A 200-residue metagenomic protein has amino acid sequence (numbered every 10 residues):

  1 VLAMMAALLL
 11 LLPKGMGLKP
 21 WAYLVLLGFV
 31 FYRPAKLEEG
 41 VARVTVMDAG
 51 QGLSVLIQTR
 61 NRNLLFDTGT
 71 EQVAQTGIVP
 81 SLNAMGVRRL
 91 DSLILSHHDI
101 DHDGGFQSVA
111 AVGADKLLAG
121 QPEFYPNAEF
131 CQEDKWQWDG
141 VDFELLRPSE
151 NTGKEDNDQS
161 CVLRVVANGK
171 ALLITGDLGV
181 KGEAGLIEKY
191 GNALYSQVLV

Functional and structural regions predicted by a protein language model:
V1-V200: Non-globular, low-confidence helical/coil segments that flank catalytic cores
